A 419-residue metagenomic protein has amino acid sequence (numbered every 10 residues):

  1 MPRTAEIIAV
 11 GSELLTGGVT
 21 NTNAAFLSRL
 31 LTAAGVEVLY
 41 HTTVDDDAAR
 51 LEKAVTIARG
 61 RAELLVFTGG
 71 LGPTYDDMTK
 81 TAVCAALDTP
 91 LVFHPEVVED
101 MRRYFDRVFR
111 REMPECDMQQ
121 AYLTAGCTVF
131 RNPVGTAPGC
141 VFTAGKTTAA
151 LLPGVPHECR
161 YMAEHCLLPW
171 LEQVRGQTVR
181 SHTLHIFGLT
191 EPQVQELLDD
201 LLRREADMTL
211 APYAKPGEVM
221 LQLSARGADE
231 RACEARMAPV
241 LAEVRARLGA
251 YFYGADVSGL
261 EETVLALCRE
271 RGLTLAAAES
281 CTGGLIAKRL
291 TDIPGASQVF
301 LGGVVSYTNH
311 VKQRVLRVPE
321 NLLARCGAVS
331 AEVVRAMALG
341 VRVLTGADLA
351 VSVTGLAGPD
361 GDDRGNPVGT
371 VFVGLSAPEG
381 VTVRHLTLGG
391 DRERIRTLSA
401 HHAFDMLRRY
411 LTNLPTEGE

Functional and structural regions predicted by a protein language model:
P2-H41, E234-A235: Glycine-rich phosphate/diphosphate-binding loop of Rossmann-like nucleotide-binding domains
A5-I7, A149, L275: Conserved hydrophobic helix-helix packing surfaces used for dimerization/oligomerization
V10-S12, F67-Y75, P153, R226-G227 (+1 more regions): Glycine-rich beta-strand-to-loop/alpha-helix junction loops that act as flexible
Y40-R50, T387-G390: Short beta->alpha junction loops
R50, T56, G60, D77-V174: Proline/glycine-rich low-complexity loops and linkers
Q119, A232-E419: Short alpha-helical segments enriched in small residues
T143-G217, Q222-S224, A232-M237: Accessory alpha-helical/coil subdomains and C-terminal extensions that flank or cap enzyme catalytic cores
